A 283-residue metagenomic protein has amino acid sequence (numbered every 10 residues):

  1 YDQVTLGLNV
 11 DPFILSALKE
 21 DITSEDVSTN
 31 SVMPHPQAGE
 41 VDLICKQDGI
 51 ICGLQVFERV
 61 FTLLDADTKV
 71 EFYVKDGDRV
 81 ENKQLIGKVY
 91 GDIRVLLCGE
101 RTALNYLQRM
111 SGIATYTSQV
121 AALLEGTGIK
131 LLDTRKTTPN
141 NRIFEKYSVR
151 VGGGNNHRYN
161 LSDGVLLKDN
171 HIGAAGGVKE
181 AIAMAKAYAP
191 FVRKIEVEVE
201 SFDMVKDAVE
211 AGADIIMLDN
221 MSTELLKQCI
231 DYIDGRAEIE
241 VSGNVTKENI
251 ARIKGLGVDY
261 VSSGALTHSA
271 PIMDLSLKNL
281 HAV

Functional and structural regions predicted by a protein language model:
Y1-A211, I215, E224-Y232, E238-E240 (+2 more regions): Acidic/glycine-rich phosphate/pyrophosphate-binding loops and surrounding catalytic core that coordinate Mg2+
N220, G243, G264-A265: Short secondary-structure boundary segments
G235-E238, L280-V283: Short acidic, glycine/proline-enriched helix-loop-strand junctions
K247: Cys/His-rich Zn2+-binding cysteine-cluster or related metal-binding knuckle/ribbon modules and their
P271-L280: Structured adenosyl-cofactor binding patch, chiefly the S-adenosyl-L-methionine
